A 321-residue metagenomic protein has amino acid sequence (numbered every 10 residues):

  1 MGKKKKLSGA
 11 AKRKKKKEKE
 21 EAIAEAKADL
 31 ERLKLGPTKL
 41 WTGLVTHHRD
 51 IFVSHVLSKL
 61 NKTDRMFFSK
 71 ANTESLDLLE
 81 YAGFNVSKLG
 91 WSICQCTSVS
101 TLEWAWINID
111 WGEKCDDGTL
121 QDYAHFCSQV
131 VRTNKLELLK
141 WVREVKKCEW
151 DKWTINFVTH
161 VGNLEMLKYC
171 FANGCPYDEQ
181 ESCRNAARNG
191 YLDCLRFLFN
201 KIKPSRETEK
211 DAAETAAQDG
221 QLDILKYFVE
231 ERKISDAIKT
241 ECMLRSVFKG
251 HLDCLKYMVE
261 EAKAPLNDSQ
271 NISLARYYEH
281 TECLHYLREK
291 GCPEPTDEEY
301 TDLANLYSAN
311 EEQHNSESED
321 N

Functional and structural regions predicted by a protein language model:
G2-N321: Ankyrin repeat (ANK) tandem alpha-helical domains that serve as protein-protein interaction scaffolds, prominent
